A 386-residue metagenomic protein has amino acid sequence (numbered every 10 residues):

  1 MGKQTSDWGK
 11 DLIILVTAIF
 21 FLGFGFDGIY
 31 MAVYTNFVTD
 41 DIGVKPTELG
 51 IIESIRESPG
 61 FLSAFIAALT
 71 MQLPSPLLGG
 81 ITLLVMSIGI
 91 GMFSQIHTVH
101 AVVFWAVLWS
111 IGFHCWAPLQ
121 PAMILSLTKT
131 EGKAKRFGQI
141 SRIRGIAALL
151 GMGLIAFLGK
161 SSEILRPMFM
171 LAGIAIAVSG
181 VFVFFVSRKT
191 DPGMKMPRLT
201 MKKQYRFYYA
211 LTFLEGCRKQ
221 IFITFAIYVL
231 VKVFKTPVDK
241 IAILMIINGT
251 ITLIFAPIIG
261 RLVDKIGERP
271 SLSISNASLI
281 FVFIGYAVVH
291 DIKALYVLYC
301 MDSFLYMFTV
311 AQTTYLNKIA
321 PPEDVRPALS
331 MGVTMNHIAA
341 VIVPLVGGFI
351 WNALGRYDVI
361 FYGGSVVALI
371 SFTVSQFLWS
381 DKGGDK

Functional and structural regions predicted by a protein language model:
T5-G60, R206-M245: Helix-loop boundary and gating motifs at the non-cytosolic
Y34, C115-T128, M307-P321: Intracellular juxtamembrane helix-capping segments at the cytosolic ends of symmetry-related transmembrane helices
P46-T47, T130-I140, Y205, V238-D239 (+1 more regions): Loop-to-transmembrane helix entry/capping segments in MFS-fold secondary transporters and related SLC/MFSD carriers
S63-S75, G159, A256-G267, W351-N352: Helix-to-loop junctions at the C-terminal end of transmembrane segments in multipass secondary transporters
L78-G91, P270-G285, S365: Structural signature of the two symmetry-related core transmembrane helices
S94-W105, A287-L298: Helix-loop junctions at membrane interfaces in 12-TM secondary transporters
F157-I174, F349-A368: A membrane-interface helix-boundary motif in multi-pass transporters
G173-P192, S371-W379: C-terminal membrane-cytosol helix-exit motif in multi-pass small-molecule transporters
